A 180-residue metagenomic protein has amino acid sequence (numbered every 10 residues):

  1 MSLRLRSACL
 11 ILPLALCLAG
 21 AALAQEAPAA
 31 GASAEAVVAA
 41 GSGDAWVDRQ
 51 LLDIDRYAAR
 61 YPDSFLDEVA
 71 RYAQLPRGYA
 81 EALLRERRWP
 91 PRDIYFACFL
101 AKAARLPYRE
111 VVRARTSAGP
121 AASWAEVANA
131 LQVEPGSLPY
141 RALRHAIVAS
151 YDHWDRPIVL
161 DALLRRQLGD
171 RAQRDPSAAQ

Functional and structural regions predicted by a protein language model:
M1-R4: N-terminal secretory signal peptides that target proteins for export/translocation
A8-A19: Bacterial N-terminal signal peptides
A19-L23, P91: A generic alpha-helix preference that emphasizes hydrophobic side chains
A22-A36: Boundary at the C-terminal end of the N-terminal hydrophobic targeting segment
P28-A29, G41, A45: Conserved, charge-rich beta-strand/loop surface module that forms ligand/interface-binding patches within domains
E35-V38, E110: Terminal, positively biased "leader/anchor" segments that mediate initial targeting or electrostatic surface association
G43-A179: Mature extracellular/secreted ectodomains of secretory-pathway proteins
